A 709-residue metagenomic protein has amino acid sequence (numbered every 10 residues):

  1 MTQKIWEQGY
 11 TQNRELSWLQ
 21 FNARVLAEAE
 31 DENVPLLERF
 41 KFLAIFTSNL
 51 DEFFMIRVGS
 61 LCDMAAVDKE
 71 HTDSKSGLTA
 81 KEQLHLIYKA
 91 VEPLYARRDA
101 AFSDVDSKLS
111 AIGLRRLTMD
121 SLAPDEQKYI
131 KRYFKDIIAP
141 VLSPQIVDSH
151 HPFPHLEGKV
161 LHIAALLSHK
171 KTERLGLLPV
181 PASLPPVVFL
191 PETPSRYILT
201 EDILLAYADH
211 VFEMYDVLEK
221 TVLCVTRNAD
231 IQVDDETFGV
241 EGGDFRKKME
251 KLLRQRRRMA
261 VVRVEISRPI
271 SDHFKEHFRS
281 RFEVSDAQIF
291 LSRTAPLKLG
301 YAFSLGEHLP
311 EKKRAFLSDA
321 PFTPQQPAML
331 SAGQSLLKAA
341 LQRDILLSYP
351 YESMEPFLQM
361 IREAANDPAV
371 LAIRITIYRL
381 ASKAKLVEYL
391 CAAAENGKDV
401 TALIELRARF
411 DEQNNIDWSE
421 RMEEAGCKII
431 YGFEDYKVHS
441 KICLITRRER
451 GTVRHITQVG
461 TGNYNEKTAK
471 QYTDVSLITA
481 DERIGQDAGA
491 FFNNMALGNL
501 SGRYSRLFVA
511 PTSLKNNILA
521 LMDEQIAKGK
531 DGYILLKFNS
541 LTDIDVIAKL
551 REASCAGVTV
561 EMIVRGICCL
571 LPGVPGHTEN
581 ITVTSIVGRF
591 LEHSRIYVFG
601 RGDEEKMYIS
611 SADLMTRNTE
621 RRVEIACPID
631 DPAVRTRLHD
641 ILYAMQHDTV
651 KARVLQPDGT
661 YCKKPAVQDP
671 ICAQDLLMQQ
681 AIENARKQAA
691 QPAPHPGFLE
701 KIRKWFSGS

Functional and structural regions predicted by a protein language model:
M1-I534, E552-A556, C568-S709: N-terminal localization/anchoring segments of enzymes in phospholipid and broader phosphate metabolism
T559-I563: Hydrophobic alpha/beta core scaffold segments
